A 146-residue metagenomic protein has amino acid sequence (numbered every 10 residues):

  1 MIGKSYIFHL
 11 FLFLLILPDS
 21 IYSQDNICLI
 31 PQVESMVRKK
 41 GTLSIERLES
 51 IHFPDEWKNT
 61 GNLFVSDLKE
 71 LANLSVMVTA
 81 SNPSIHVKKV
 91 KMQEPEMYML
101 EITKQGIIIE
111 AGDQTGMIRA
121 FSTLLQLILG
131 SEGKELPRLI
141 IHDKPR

Functional and structural regions predicted by a protein language model:
M1-H9, S20: Bacterial N-terminal signal peptides that target proteins for export
L12-F13, S20-P145: Acidic, contiguous N-terminal accessory segments
